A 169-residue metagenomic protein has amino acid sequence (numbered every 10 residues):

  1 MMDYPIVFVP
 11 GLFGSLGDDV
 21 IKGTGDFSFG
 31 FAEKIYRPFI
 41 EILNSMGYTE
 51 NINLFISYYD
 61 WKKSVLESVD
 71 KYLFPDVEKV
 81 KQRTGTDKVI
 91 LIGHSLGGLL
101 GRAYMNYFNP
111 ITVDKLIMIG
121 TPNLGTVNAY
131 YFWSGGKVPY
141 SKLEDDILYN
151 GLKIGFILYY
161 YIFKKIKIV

Functional and structural regions predicted by a protein language model:
M1-Y149: N-terminal non-catalytic accessory region
S141-V169: Alpha/beta-hydrolase-fold enzymes
